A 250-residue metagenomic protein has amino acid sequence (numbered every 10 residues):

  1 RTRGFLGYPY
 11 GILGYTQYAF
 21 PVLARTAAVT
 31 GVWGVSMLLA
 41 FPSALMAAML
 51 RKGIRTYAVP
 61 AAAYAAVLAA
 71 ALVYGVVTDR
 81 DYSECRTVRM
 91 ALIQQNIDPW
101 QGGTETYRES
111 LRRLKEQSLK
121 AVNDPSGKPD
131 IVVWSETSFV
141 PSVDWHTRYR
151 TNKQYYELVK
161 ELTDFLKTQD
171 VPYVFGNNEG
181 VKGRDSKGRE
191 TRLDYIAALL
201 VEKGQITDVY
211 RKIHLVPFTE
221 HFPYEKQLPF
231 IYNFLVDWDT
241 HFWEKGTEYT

Functional and structural regions predicted by a protein language model:
R1-T250: Enzyme catalytic cores with a strong preference for nitrogen-chemistry domains
